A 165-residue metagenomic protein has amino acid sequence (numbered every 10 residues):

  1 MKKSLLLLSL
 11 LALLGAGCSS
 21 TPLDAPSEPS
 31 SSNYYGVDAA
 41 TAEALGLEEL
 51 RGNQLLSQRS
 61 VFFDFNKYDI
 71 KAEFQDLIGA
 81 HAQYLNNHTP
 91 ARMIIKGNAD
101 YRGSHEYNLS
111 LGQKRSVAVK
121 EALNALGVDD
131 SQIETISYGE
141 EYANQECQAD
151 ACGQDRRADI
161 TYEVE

Functional and structural regions predicted by a protein language model:
M1-K2, S19: N-terminal hydrophobic targeting signals that begin at the initiator methionine
K2-S9: Sec-dependent signal peptide recognition, specifically the positively charged N-region followed immediately by
L14-G17: C-terminal motif of bacterial Sec signal peptides marking the signal peptidase cleavage site
S19-R92, E165: Periplasmic peptidoglycan-binding/tethering modules of Gram-negative envelope proteins
S19-S20, V37, A42, R51-N53 (+3 more regions): Periplasmic OmpA/Pal-like peptidoglycan-binding modules at the C-termini of bacterial envelope proteins
R59-S60, I78-R115, L123, I133-Q145: Short, surface-exposed beta-strand segments enriched in small/polar/acidic residues
K67-F74, L109-G112, S116, A151: Solvent-exposed, acidic/flexible segments
